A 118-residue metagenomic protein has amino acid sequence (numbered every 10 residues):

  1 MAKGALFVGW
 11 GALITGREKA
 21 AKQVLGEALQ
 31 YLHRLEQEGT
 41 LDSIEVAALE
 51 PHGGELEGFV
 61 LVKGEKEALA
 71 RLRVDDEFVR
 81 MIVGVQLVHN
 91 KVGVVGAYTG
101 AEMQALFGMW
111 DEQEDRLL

Functional and structural regions predicted by a protein language model:
M1-E55, G64-L72, V94-L118: Short S/T/G/P-rich N-terminal loop/turn motif that feeds into the first structured element of a domain
L41, V79-A97: Short secondary-structure transition/capping segments
G58-L87: Mid-chain, well-packed structural core segment of small domains
